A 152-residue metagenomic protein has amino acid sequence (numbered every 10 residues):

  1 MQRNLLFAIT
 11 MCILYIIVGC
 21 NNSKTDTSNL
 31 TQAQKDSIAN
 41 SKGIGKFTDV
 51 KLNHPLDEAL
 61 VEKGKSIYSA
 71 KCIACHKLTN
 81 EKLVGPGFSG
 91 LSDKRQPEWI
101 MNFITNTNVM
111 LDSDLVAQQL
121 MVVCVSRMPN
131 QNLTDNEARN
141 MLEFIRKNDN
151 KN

Functional and structural regions predicted by a protein language model:
M1-L6: Positively charged n-region of N-terminal signal peptides that target proteins for export
F7-I13: Sec-dependent N-terminal signal peptides
I16-G19: C-terminal motif of bacterial Sec signal peptides marking the signal peptidase cleavage site
T27-I67: Electrostatic cytochrome c docking/interface patches
L60, Y68-K71, T79, R127 (+1 more regions): Short pre-active-site segment immediately N-terminal to redox-active cysteine/selenocysteine motifs in thiol-based
V61, K65, H76-N106: Gly/Gly-Pro-rich "capping" loops immediately C-terminal to redox-active cysteine motifs in periplasmic/lumenal
L83-L91, N108-E137: Axial heme c-ligation environment in periplasmic c-type cytochrome domains
E98-F103, S126-N152: C-terminal capping alpha-helices of c-type cytochrome domains
